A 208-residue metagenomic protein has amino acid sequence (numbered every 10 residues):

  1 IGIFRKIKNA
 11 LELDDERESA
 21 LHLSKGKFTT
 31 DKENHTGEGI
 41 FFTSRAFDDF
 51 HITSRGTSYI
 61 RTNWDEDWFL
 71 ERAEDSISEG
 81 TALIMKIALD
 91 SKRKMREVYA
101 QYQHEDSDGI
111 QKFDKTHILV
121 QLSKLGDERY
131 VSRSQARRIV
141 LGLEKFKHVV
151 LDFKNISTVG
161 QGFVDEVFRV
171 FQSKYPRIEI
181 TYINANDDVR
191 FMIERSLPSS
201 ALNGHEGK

Functional and structural regions predicted by a protein language model:
I1-V98, F168-Q172: Conserved beta-strand-loop-beta-strand hairpin that lines the nucleotide-binding pocket of ATP/GTP-utilizing enzymes
H35-I52, A136-I139, P198-K208: A broadly tuned preference for mixed-charge, low-complexity surface segments
G56-I60, I180-N184, E206-K208: Short alpha-helical "patches" and their helix-cap loops
A73-S76, G109-D114, L141-L143: Short, conserved, surface-exposed binding loops centered on an aromatic residue
E79-I87, E194-G207: C-terminal edge-of-domain segments
V98-V120: Short, cationic low-complexity segments
K112-L125, G204-K208: The feature captures the LRR N-terminal capping module
L122-G204: Amphipathic alpha-helical interaction surfaces in cytosolic regulatory modules
